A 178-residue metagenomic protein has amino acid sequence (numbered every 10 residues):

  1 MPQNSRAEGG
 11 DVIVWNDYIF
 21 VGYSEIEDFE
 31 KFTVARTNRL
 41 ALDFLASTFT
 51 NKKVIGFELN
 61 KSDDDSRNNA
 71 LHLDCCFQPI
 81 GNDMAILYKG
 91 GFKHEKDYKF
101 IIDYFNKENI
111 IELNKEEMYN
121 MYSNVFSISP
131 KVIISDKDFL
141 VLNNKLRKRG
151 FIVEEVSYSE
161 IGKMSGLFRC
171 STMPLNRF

Functional and structural regions predicted by a protein language model:
M1-F178: The feature marks the mature, well-folded catalytic cores of soluble enzymes
